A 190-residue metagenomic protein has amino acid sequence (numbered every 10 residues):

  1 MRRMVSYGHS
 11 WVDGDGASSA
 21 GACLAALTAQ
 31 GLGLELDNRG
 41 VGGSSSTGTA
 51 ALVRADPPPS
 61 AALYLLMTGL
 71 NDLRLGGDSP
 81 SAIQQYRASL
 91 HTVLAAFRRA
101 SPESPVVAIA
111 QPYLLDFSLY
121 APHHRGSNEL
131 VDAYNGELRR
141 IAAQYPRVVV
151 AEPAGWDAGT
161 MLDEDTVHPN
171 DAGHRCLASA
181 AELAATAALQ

Functional and structural regions predicted by a protein language model:
R2-S6, W11-T92, E129: Conserved SGNH/GDSL esterase-like catalytic core that processes O-acyl groups on lipids and polysaccharides
L36-N38, T49, D163-Q190: Histidine-centered active-site loop/cap adjacent to the catalytic His in serine esterases/O-acetyl transfer systems
N38-G42, A110, E152: Residue-level recognition of beta-strand->loop/alpha-helix junctions
M67, I109-A110: Alpha/beta-hydrolase-fold catalytic nucleophile elbow
S81-A88, P122-A133, D165-G173: Alpha-helix N-cap and loop-to-helix initiation/capping positions
L90-A95, N135: Generic structural signal for well-ordered alpha-helices, preferentially at hydrophobic/aromatic core positions
R99-V106: A short helix->loop->beta-strand "cap" motif at the edges of active sites that frequently abuts
D116-E152, C176: Substrate-gating cap/lid alpha-helix
